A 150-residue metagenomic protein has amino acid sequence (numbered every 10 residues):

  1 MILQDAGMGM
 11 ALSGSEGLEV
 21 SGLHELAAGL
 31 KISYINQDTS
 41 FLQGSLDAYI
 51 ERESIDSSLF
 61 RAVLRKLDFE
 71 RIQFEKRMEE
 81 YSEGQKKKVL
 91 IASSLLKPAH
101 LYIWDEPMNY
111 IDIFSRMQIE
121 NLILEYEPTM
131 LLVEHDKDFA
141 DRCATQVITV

Functional and structural regions predicted by a protein language model:
M1-V150: ABC ATP-binding cassette signature C-motif
